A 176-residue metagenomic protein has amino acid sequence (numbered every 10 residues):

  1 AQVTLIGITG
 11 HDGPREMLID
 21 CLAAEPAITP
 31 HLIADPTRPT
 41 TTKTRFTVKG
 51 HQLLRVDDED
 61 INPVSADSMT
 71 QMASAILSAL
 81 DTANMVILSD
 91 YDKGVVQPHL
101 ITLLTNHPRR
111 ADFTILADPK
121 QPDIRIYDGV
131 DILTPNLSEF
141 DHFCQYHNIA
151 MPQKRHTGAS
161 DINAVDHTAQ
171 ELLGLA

Functional and structural regions predicted by a protein language model:
A1-T42: Substrate-binding N-lobe of the ribokinase-like
T4-G7, I87-D90, L116: Short catalytic-loop micro-motif centered on adjacent basic/acidic residues
T9, D35-T37, Y91, K120-P122 (+1 more regions): Short, ordered loop/turn segments at secondary-structure junctions
P14-D20, T42-F46, D57-D58, P98-L100 (+2 more regions): Short acidic, glycine/serine/threonine-rich loops at helix termini
L32-R38, R45-A79: Conserved phosphate-binding/catalytic loop of the ribokinase/pfkB sugar-kinase fold
R55, N84-I87, L116, T134: Structural motif
L80-V95: Short acidic, glycine-rich surface-loop motifs adjacent to enzyme active sites
V95-A176: Conserved phosphate/ATP/ADP-binding segment of small-molecule kinases
